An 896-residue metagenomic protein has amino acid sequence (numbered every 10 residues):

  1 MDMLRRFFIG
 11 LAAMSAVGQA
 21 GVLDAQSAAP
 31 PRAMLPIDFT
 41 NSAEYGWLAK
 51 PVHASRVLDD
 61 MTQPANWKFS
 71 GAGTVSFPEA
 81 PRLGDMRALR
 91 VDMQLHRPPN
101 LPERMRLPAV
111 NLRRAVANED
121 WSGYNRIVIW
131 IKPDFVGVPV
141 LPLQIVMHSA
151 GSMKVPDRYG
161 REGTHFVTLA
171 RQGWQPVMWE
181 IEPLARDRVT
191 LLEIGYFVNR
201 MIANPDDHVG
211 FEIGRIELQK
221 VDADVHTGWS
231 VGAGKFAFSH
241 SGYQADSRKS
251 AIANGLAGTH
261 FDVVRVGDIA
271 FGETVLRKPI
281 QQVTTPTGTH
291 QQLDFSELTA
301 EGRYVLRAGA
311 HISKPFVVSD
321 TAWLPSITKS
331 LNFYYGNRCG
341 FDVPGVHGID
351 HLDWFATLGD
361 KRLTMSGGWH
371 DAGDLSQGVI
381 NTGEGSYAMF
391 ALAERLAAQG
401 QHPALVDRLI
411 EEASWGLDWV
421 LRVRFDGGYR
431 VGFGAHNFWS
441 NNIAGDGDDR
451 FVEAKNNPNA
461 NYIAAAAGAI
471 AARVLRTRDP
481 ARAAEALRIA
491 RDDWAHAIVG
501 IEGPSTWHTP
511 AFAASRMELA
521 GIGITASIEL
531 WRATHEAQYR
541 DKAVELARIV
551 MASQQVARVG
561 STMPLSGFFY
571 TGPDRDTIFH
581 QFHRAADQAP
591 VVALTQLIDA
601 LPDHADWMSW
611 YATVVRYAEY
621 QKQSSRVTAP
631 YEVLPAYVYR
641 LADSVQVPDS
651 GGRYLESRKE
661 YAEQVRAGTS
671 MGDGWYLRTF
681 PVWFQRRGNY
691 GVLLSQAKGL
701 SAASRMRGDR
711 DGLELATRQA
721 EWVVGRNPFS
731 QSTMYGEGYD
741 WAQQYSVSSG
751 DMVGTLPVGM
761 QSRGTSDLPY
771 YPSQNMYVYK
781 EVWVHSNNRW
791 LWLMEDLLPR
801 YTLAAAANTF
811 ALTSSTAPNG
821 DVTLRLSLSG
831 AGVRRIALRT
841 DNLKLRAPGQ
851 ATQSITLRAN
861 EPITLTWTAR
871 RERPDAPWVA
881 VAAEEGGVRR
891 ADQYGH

Functional and structural regions predicted by a protein language model:
Q26-S27, A223-H226, S230-G232, R265-I269 (+7 more regions): Glycan-recognition and catalytic cores of secretory/periplasmic carbohydrate-active enzymes
A28-T74, V723: Extracellular carbohydrate-recognition regions
P36-F39, I127-I129, P142-Q144, Q175-I216 (+1 more regions): Extracellular beta-strand ligand-recognition surfaces/modules
P78-P108: Short carbohydrate-recognition loop motifs
N100-R186, D207-V209, R890: Extracellular ligand-binding interfaces
W121-V128, V231-A257, N819-R825: Contiguous beta-strand segments within globular domains
W179-A185, L293-L298, L865-R873: Short, hydrophobic beta-strand segments
E872-H896: Terminal connector regions
